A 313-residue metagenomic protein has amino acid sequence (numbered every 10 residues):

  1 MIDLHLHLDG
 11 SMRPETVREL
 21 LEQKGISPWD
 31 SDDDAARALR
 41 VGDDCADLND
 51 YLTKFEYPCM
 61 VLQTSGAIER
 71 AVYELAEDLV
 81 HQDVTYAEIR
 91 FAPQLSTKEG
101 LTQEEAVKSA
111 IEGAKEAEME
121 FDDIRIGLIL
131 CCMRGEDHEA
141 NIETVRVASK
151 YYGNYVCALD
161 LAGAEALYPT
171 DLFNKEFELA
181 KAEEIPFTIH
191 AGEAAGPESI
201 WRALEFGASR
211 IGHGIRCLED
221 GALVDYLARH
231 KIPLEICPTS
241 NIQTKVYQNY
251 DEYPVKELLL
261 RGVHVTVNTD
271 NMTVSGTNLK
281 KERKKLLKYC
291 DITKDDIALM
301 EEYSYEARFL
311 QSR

Functional and structural regions predicted by a protein language model:
M1-I185, A194-S199, E205, R210 (+2 more regions): Metal-cofactor-binding active-site regions of metalloenzymes
F187-I189: Conserved hydrophobic beta-strand within the GNAT/NAT acetyltransferase core sheet that lines the active-site cleft
